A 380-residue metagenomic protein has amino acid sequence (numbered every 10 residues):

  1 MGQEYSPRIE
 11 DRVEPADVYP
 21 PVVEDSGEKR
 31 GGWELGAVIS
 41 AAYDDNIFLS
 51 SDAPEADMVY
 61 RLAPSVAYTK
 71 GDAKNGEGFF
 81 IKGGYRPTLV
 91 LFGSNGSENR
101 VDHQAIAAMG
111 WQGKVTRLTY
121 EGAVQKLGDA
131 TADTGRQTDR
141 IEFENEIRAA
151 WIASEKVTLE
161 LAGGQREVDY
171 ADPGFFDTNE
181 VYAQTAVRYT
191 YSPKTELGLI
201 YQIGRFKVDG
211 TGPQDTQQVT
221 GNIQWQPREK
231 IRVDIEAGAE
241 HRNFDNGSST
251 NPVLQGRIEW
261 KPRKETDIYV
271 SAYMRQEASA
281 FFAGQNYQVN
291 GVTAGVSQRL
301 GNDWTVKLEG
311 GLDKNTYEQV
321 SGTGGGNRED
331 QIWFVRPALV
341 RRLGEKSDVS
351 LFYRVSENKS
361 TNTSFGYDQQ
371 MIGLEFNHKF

Functional and structural regions predicted by a protein language model:
G2-F380: Gram-negative and organellar
